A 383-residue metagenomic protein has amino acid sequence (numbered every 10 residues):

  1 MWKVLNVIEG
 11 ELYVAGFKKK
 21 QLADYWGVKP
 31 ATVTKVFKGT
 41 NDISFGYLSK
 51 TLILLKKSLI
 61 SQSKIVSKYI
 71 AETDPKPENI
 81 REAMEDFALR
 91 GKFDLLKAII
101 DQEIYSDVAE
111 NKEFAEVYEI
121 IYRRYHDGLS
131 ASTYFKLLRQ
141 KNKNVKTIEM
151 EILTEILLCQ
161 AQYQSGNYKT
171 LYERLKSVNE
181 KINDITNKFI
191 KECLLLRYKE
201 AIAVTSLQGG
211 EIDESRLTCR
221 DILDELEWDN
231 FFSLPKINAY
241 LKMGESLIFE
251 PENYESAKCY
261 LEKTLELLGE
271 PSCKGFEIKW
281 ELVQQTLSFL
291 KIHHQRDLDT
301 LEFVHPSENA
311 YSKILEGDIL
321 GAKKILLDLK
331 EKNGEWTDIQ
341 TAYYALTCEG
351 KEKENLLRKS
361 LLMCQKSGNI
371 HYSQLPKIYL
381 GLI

Functional and structural regions predicted by a protein language model:
M1-F17: A short, Lys/Arg-rich alpha-helix, primarily the initiator
F17-W26, V33, T51: Short alpha-helical "recognition helix" segments of helix-turn-helix
G27-I43, V66-D74: Recognition helix of helix-turn-helix/homeodomain-like DNA-binding domains that insert into the DNA major groove
G46-S63, F289-I292: DNA major-groove recognition helix of helix-turn-helix/homeodomain DNA-binding modules
N79-L89, E113-G128, L153-Y168, L194-G210 (+6 more regions): Tandem amphipathic alpha-helical repeat scaffolds
F93, D127-A131, I148, Y168-K169 (+4 more regions): TPR-repeat structural position
K97-Y105, F135-N144, K176-N187, R216-W228 (+3 more regions): Amphipathic alpha-helical segments of tetratricopeptide repeats
E110-K112, K146-L158, T186-R197, E227-A239 (+6 more regions): Alpha-solenoid helical repeat architecture
